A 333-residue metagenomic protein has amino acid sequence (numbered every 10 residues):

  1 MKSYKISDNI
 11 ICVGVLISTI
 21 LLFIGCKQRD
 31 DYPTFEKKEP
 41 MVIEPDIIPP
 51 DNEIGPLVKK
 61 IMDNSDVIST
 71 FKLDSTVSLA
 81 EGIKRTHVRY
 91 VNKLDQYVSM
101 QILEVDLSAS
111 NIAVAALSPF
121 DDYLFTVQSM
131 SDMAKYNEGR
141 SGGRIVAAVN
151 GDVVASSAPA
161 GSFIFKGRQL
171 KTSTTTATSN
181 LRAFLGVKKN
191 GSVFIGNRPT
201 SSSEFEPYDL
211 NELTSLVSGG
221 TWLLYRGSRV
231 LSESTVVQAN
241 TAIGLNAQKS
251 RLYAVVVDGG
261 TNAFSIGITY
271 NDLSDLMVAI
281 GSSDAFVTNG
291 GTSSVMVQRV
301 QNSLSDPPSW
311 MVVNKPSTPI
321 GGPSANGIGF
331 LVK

Functional and structural regions predicted by a protein language model:
K2-G14: Bacterial N-terminal signal peptides that target proteins for export
L22-G25: C-terminal motif of bacterial Sec signal peptides marking the signal peptidase cleavage site
K27-A177, F194: Zymogen propeptides
V98-M100, A109-N111, K188-F194, G244-Y253: Beta-strand-turn-beta hairpins that frame and shape the catalytic cleft of phosphate-ester-processing enzymes
L117-F125, T200-S203, V256-N262: Short, solvent-exposed aromatic-acidic interface loops
V146-N150, F184-G186, V193-I195, G244 (+3 more regions): Structural recognition of the beta-strand scaffold that forms the well-ordered cores of secreted hydrolase catalytic
N150-T235: Active-site-adjacent helix-turn-beta-strand microarchitecture at beta-sheet edges that either contains or buttresses
A158-T176, R229-A247, R251-S283, S293-K333: Conserved, well-ordered active-site substructure
